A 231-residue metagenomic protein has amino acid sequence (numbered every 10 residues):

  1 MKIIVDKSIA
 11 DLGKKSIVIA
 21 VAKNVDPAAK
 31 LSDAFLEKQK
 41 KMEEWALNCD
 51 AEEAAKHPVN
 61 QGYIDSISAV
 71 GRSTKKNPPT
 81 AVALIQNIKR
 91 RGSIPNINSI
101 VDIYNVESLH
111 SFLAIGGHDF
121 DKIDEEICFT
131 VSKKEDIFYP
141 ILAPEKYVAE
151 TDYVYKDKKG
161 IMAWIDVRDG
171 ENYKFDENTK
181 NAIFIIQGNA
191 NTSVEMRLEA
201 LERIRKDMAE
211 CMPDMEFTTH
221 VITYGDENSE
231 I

Functional and structural regions predicted by a protein language model:
M1-I231: Charge-biased, low-complexity intrinsically disordered regions
